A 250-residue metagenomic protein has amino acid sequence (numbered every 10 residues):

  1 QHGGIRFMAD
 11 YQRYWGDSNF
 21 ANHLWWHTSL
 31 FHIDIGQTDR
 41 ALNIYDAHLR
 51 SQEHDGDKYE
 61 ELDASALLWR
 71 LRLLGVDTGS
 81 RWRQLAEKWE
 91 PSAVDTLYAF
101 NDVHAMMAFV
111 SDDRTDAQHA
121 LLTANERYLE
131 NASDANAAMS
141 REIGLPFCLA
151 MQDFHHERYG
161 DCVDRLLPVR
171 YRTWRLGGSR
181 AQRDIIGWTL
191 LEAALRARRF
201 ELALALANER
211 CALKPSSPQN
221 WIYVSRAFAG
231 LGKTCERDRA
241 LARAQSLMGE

Functional and structural regions predicted by a protein language model:
Q1-G36: Internal metal/ion-chelating core segments
L30-M248: Helix-coil-helix junctions within alpha-helical repeat/solenoid scaffolds
